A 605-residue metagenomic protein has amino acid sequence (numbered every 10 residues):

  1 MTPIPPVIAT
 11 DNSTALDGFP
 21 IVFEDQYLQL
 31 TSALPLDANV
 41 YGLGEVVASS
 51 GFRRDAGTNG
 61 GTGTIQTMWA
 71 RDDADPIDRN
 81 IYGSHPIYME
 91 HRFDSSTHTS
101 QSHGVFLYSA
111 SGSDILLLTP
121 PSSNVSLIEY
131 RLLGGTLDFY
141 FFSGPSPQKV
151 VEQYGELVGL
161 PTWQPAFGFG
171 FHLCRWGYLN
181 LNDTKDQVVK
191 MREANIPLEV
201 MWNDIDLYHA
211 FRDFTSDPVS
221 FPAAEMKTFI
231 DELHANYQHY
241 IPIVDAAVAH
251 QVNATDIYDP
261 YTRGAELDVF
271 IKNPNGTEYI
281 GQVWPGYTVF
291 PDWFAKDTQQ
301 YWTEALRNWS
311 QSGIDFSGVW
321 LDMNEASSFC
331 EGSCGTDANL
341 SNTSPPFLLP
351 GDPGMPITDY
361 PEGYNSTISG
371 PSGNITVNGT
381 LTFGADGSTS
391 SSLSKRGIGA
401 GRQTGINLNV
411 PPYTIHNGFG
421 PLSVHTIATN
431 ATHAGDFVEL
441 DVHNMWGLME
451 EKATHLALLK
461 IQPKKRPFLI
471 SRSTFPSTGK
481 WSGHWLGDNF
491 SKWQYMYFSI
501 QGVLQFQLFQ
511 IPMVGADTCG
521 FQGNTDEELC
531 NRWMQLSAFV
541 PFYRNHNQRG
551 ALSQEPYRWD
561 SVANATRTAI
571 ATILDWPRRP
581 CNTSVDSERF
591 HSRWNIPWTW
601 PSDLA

Functional and structural regions predicted by a protein language model:
I4-A605: Catalytic-domain carbohydrate-binding cleft regions of carbohydrate-active enzymes
